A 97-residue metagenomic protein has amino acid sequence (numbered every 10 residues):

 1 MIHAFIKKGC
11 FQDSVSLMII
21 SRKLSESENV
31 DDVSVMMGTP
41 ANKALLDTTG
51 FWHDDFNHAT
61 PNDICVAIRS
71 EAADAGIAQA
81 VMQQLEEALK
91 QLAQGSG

Functional and structural regions predicted by a protein language model:
M1-G97: Non-catalytic terminal accessory/regulatory regions of metabolic enzymes
